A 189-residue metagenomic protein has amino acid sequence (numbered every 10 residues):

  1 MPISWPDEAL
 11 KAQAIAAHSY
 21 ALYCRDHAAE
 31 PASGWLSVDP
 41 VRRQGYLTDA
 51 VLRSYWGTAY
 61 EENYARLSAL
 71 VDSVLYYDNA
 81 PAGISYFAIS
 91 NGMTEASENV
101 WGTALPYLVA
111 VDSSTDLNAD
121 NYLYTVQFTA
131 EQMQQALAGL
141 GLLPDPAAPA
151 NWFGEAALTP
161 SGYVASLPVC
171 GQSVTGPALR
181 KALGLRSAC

Functional and structural regions predicted by a protein language model:
M1-C189: Conserved, single-site charged/polar hotspot
